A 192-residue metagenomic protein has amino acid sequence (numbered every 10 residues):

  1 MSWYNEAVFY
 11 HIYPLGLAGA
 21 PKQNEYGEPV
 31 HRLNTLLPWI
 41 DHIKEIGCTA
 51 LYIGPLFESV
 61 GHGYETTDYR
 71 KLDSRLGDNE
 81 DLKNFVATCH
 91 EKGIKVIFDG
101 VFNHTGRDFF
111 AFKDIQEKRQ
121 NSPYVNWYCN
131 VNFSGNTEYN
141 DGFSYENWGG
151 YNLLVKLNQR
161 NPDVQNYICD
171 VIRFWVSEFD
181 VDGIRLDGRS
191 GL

Functional and structural regions predicted by a protein language model:
S2-A7, Y13-H31, T35-T49, L56-F179: Substrate-binding/active-site clefts of carbohydrate-active enzymes
L51, D182-I184: Hydrophobic residues within beta-strands of alpha/beta enzymes
G54, D99, D187-R189: Generic beta-strand/beta-sheet core signal
V86, R185-D187: Short, cationic motifs built from Arg/Lys/His that form the positively charged side of catalytic pockets
